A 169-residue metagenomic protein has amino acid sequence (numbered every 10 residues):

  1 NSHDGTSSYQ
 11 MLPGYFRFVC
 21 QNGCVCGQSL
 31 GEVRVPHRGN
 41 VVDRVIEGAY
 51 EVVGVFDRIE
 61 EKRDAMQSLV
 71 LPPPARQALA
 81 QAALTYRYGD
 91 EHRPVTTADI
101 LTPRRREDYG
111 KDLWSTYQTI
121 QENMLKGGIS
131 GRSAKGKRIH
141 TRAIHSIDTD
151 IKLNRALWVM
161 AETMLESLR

Functional and structural regions predicted by a protein language model:
S2-R169: Intrinsically disordered, low-complexity regions enriched in serine/threonine
